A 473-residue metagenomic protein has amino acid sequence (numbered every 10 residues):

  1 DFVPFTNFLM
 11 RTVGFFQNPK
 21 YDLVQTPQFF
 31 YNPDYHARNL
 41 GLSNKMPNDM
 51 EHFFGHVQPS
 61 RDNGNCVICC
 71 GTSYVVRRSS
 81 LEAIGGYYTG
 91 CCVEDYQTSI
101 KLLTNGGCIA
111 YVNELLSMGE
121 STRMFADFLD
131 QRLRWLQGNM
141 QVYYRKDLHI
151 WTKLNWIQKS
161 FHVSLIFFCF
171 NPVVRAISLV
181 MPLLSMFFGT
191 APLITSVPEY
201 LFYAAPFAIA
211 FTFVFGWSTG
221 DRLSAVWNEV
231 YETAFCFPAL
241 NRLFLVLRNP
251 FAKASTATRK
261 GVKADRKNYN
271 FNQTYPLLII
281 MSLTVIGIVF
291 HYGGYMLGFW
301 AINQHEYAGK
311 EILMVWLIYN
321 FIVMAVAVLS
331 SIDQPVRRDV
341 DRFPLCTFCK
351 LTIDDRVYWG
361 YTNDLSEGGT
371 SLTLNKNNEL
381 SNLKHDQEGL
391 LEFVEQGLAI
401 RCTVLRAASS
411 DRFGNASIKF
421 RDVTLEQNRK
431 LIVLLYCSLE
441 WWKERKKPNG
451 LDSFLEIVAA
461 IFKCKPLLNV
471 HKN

Functional and structural regions predicted by a protein language model:
D1-V3: The conserved acidic donor/metal-binding loop of glycosyltransferases
T6-C92, T104, F125-S164: Long helical/loop segments within the catalytic core of UDP-sugar-dependent glycosyltransferases, especially the large
C92-T98: Acidic donor-binding loop at a coil-to-helix junction in glycosyltransferase catalytic cores that engages
K101-S117: Catalytic donor-sugar/metal-binding loop of nucleotide-sugar-dependent glycosyltransferases
N113-D127, F215: Active-site donor/metal-binding and catalytic loop motifs of nucleotide-sugar-dependent glycosylation enzymes
T122-Q137, S224-A225, A254-K260: Nucleotide-sugar-dependent glycosyltransferase catalytic core
F168-K253, Y269-Q334: Membrane-embedded multi-pass helical conduit in multi-pass membrane proteins, especially envelope-biosynthetic
Y269-N473: Structured alpha-helical
